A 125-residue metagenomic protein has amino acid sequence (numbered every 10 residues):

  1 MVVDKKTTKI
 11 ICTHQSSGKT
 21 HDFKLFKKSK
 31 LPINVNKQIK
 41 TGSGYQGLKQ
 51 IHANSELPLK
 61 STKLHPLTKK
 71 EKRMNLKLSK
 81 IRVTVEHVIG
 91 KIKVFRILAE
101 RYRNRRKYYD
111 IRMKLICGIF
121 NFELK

Functional and structural regions predicted by a protein language model:
M1-K125: Short, well-ordered secondary-structure "scaffold" segments embedded in the functional core of diverse domains
